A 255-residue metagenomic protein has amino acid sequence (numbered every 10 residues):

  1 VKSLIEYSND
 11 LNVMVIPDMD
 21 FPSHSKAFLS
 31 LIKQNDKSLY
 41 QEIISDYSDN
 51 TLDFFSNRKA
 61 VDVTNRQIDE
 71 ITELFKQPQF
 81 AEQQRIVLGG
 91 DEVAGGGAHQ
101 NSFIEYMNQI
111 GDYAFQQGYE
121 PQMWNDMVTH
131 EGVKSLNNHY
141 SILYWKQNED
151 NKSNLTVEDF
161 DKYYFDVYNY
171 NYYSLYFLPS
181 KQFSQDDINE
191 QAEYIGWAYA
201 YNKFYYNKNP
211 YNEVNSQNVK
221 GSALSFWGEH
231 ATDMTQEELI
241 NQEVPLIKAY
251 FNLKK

Functional and structural regions predicted by a protein language model:
V1-Q117: Substrate-binding cleft of carbohydrate-active enzyme catalytic domains
N12-I16, T51, Q83-V87, E120-Q122 (+3 more regions): Structural preference for beta-strand elements that scaffold enzyme active sites
M19-S25, E92-A94, M127-T129, K146-N148 (+2 more regions): Active-site-proximal loop/turn and secondary-structure-junction residues that shape catalytic pockets, frequently
K33-Q34, R66-E73, M127-T129, N151-T156 (+1 more regions): Alpha-helical scaffolding within the catalytic cores of extracellular/periplasmic polymer-degrading hydrolases
M107-Q109, E131-S135: N-terminal active-site wall of soluble small-molecule enzyme domains
F115, E120-Q122, K255: C-terminal domain-boundary segment and adjacent tail
V133-K255: Flexible, acidic glycine-rich loops studded with aromatic residues
